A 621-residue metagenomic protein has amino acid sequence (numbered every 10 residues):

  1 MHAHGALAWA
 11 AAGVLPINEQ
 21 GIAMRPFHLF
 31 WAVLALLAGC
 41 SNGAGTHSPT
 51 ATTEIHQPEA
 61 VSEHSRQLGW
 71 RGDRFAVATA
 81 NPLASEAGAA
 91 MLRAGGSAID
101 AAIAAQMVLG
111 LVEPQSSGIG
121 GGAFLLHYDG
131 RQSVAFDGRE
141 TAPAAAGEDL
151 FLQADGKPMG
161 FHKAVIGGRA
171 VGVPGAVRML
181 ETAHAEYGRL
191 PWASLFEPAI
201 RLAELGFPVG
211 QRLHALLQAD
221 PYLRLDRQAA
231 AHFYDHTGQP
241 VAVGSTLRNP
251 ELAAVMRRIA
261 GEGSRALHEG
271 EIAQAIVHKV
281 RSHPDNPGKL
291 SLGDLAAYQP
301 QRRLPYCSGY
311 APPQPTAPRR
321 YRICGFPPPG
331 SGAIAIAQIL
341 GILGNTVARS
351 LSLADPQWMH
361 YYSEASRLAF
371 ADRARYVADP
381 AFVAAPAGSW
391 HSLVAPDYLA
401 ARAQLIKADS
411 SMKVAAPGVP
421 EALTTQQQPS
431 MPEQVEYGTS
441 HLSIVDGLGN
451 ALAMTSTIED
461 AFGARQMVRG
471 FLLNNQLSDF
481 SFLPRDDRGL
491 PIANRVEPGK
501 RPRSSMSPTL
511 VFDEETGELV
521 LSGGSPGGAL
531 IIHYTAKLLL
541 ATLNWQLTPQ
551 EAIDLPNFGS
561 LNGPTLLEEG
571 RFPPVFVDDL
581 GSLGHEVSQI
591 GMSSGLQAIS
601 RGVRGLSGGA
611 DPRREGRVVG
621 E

Functional and structural regions predicted by a protein language model:
L37-G39: C-terminal motif of bacterial Sec signal peptides marking the signal peptidase cleavage site
S41-G43: Bacterial signal peptide processing site
H47-E86, A90, A98-E262, L267-E269 (+4 more regions): Noncatalytic scaffold domains of N-terminal-nucleophile
I55, N345-T457, D611: Internal maturation/activation junctions in enzymes
M91-L92, R178-E186, E262-E269, Q274 (+2 more regions): Alpha-helical support elements that line or immediately flank enzyme active sites and cofactor-binding pockets
L111-G118, G122-Y128, Q132-A135, N286-L292 (+4 more regions): Active-site rim segments in enzyme catalytic domains, especially the processed small/beta chain of N-terminal
G499-R501, T535, N544-G591: Extended C-terminal subregions enriched in glycine
